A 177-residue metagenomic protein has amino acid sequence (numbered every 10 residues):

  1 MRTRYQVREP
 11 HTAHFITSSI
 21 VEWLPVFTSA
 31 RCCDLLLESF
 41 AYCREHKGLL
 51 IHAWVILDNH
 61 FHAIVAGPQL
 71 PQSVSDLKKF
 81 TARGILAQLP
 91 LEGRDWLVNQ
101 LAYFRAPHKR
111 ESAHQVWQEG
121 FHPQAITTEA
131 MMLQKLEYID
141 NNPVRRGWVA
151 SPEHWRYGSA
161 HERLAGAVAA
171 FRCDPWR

Functional and structural regions predicted by a protein language model:
M1-R177: Short catalytic/metal-binding and nucleic-acid-binding patches
